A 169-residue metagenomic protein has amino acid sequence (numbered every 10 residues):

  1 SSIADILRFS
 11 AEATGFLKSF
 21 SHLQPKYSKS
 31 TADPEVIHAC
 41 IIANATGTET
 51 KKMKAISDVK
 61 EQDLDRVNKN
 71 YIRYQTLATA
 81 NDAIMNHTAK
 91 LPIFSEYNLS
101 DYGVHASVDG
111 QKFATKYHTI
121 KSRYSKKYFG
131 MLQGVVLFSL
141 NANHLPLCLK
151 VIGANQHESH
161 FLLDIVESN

Functional and structural regions predicted by a protein language model:
S1-I56: Structured, charged N-terminal subsegments at the starts of enzyme catalytic cores and at intra-chain domain/subunit
A32-V36, G47-E49, D58, N98-G103 (+4 more regions): Short, well-ordered loop/turn elements at secondary-structure boundaries
T48, V59-D63, H157-D164: Generic recognition of stable, solvent-exposed alpha-helical segments in well-folded globular domains
M53, A106-Q111, H144, L162: Short, conserved catalytic/metal-binding motifs centered on acidic residues
S57, N68, D109-A114, G153-N155: Short, flexible loop/turn elements at secondary-structure junctions
Q62-Y74: Major-groove recognition helix of helix-turn-helix-like DNA-binding domains
T76-L137: Active-site-proximal, Lys/Arg-enriched surface segment that forms a nucleic-acid-binding/basic interface patch
K126-N169: Electropositive, glycine- and tryptophan-enriched low-complexity nucleic-acid-binding patches
